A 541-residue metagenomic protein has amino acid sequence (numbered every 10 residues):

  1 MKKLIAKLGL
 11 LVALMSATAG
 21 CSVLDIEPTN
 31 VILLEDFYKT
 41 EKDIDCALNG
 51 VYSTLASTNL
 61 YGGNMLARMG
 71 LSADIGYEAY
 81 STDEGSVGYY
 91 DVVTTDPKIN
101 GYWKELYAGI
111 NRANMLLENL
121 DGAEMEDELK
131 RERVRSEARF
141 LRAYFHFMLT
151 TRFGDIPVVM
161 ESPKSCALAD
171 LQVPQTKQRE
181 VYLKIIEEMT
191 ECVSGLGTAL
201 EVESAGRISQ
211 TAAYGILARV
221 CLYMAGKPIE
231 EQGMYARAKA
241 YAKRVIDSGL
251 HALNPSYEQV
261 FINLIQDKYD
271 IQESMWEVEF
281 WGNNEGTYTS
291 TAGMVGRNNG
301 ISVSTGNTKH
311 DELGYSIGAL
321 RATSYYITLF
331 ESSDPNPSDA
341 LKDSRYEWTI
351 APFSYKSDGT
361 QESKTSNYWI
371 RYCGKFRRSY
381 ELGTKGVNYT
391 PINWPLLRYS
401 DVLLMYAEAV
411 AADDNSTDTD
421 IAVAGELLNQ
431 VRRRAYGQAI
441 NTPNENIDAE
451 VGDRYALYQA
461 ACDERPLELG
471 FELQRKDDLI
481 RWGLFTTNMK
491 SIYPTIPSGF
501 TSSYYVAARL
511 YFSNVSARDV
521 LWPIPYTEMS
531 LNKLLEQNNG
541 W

Functional and structural regions predicted by a protein language model:
M1-A19: Sec-dependent bacterial lipoprotein signal peptides
L4-I5, C21-R68, N100, M115 (+2 more regions): Acidic, glycine-rich segments characteristic of secretory precursors and extracytoplasmic regions
E35, G62-Y80, E84, V159-E161 (+7 more regions): Short, surface-exposed recognition loops and adjoining beta-strand edges that mediate ligand/DNA contacts, enriched
K42, L48, S57-N59, T82-E105 (+2 more regions): Elongated scaffold/linker segments in the mid-to-C-terminal portions of large proteins
D45-N49, S53-L55, N59, T82-F153 (+6 more regions): Conserved, well-structured interaction surfaces
